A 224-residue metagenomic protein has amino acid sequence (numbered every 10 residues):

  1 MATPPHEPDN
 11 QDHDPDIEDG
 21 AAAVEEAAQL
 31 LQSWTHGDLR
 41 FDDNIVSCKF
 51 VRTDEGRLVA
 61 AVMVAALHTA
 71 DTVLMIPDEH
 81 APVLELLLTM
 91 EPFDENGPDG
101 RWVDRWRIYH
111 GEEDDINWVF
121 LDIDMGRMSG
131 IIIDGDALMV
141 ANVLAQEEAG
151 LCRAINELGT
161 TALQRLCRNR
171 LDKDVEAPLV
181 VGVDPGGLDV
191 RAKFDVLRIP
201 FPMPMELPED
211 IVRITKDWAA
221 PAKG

Functional and structural regions predicted by a protein language model:
M1-G224: Binding-site signature for planar aromatic cofactors or substrates
